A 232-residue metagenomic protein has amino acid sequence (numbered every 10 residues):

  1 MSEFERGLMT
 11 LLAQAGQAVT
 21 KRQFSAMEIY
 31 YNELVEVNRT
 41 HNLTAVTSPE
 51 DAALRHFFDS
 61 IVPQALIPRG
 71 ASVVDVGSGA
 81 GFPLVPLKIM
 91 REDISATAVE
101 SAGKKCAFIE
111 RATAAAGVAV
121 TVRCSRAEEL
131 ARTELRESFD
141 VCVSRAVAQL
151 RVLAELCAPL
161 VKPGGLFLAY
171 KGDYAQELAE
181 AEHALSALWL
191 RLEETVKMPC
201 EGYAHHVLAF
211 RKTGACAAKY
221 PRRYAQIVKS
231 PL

Functional and structural regions predicted by a protein language model:
S2-G70, V74, K104-A107, R111-V118: Class I SAM-dependent transferase core
L34, L87, I109, K171 (+1 more regions): Residue-level signal for inorganic ion chemistry
T47, C124-R126, E194-V196: Short loop/edge segments at beta-strand edges and connector loops that shape dinucleotide/nucleotide cofactor-binding
I61-A148, A154-E155: Conserved SAM/SAH cofactor-binding pocket of Class I
E128, G172-Q176: Short "lid" loop at the C-terminus of a central beta-strand within the Rossmann-like core of SAM-dependent
V152-G164: A short glycine-rich, Lys/Arg-flanked "PGG" loop and its adjoining helix->strand segment in the class I
G164-G172: Conserved beta-strand signature within the Rossmann-like core of class I S-adenosyl-L-methionine
A179-L232: SAM/dcSAM-binding transferase cores
